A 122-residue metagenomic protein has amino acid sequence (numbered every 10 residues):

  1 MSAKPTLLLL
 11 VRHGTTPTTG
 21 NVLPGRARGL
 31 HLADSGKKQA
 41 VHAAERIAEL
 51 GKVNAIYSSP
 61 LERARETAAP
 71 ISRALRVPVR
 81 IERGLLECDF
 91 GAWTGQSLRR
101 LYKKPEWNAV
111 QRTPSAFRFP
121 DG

Functional and structural regions predicted by a protein language model:
M1-L7, A43-K52, C88-R99: Acidic, low-complexity terminal tails and accessory targeting/binding regions of phosphate-metabolizing enzymes
M1-S2, L23-R26, S58-P60, E82-W93: Short, mixed-charge, low-aromatic patches
K4-T6, G36-K38, R100-Y102, N108: Short alpha-helical interface patches
T6, V11-V77: Active-site-proximal alpha-helix that buttresses catalytic centers in soluble enzyme cores
R73-G122: Phosphate-handling substructures
